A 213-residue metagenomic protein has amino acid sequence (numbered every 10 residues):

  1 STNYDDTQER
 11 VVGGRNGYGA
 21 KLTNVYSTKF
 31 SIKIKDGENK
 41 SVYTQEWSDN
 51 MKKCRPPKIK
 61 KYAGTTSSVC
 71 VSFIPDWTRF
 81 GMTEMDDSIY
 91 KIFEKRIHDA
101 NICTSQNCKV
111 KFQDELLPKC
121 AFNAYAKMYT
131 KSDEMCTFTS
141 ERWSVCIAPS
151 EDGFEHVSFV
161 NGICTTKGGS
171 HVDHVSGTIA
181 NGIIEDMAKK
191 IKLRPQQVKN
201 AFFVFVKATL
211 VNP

Functional and structural regions predicted by a protein language model:
T2-T130: GHKL-type ATPase core
R55-P56, K91-P213: GHKL/Histidine-kinase-like ATPase module
